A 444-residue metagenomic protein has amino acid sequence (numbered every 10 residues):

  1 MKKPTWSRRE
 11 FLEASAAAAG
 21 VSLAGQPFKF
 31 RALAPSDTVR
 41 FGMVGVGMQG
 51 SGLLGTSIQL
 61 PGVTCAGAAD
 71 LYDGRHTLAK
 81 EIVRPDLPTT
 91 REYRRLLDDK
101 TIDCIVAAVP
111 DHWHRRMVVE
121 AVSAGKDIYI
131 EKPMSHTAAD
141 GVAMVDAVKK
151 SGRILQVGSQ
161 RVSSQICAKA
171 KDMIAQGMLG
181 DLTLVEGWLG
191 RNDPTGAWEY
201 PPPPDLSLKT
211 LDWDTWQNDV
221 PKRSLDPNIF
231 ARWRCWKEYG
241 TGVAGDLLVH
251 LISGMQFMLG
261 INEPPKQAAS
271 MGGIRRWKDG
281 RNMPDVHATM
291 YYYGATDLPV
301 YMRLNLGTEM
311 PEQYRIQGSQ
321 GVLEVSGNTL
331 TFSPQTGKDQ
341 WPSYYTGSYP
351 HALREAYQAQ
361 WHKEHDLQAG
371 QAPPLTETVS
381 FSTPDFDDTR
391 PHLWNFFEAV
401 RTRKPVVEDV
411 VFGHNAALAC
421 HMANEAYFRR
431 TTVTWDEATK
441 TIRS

Functional and structural regions predicted by a protein language model:
M1-A19: N-terminal secretory signal peptides and thylakoid transit peptides that target proteins across membranes
S15-V83, S164, I174, M255: N-terminal Rossmann-like dinucleotide-binding module
G62, D86, T101, M178-D181 (+1 more regions): Glycine-centered tight turns that cap/initiate beta-strands
L87-E92: Conserved SAM-binding strand-loop segment of SAM-dependent methyltransferases
I105-V106: N-terminal Rossmann-like NAD(P) cofactor-binding module of classical short-chain dehydrogenase/reductase
V109-H112: N-terminal glycine-rich "phosphate-gripper" loop used for MgATP/nucleotide binding and carboxylate activation
R115-S163, G177, R430: Beta-strand-loop-alpha-helix segment that lines the small-molecule cofactor/substrate pocket of alpha/beta enzymes
K169, M178-D181, E186-W188, P194-V411 (+2 more regions): Contiguous beta-strand/loop segments that form the cofactor/metal-binding neighborhood of enzyme cores
